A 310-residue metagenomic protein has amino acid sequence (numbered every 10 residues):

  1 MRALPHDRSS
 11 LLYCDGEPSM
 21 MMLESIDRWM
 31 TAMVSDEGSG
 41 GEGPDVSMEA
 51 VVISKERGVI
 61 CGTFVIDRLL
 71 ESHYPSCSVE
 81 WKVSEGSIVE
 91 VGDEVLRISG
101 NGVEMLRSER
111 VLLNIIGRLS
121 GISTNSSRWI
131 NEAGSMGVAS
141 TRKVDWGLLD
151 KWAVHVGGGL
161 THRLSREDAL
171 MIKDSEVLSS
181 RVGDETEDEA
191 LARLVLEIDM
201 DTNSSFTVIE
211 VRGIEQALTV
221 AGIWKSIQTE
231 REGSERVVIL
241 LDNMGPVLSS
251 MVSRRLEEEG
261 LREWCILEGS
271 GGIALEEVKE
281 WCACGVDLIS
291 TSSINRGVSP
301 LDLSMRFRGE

Functional and structural regions predicted by a protein language model:
M1-V238, S250-M251, C265-G269, K279-E280 (+2 more regions): Acidic/glycine-rich phosphate/pyrophosphate-binding loops and surrounding catalytic core that coordinate Mg2+
L240-V247: Extended hydrophobic secondary-structure segments
N243, G271, S293: Short secondary-structure boundary segments
E259: Conserved phosphotransfer cores of two-component systems
I273, I294, F307: Hydrophobic pocket-lining residues within nucleotide cofactor-binding pockets
S304-E310: Active-site loop ensemble at the mouth of alpha/beta enzyme cores that anchors a bound cofactor
